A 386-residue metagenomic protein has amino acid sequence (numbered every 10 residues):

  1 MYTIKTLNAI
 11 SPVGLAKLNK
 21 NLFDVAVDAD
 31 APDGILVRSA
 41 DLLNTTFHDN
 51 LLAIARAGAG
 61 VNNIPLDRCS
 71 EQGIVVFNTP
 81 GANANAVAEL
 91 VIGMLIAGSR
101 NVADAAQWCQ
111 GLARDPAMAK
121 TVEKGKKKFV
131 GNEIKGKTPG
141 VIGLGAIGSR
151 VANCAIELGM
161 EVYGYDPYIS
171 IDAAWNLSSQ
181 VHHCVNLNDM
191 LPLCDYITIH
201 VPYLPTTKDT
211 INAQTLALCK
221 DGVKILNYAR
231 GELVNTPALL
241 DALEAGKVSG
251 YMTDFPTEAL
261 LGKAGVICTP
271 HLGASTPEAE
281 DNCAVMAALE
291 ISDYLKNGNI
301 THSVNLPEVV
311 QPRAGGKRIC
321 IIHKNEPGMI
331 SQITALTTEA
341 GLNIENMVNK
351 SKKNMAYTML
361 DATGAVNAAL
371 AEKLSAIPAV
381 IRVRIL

Functional and structural regions predicted by a protein language model:
M1-T79, P192, N212-Q214, L218 (+3 more regions): An N-terminal-biased, well-structured beta-alpha scaffold segment characteristic of Rossmann-like dinucleotide-binding
L43-T45, P167-L260, S275: Rossmann-like adenosine-cofactor binding region
P80-T138, N299-V304: Phosphate-binding beta-alpha-beta segment of Rossmann-like dinucleotide-binding domains, i.e., the NAD(P)
A88-Q107, N153-M160, M286-N299, T334-T338 (+1 more regions): Oxidoreductase and adenylate-handling cofactor-binding alpha/beta cores
L144-G145: Glycine-rich Rossmann-fold phosphate-binding loop(s) that bind the pyrophosphate of adenine dinucleotide cofactors
G148-S149: N-terminal Rossmann-fold NAD(P) dinucleotide-binding loop
A213, D221-R313, Y357, E372 (+1 more regions): Rossmann-like dinucleotide-binding domain for NAD(H)/NADP(H)
T301, N305-L386: A conserved regulatory-domain signal marking ACT and ACT-like small-molecule sensing domains and adjacent regulatory
